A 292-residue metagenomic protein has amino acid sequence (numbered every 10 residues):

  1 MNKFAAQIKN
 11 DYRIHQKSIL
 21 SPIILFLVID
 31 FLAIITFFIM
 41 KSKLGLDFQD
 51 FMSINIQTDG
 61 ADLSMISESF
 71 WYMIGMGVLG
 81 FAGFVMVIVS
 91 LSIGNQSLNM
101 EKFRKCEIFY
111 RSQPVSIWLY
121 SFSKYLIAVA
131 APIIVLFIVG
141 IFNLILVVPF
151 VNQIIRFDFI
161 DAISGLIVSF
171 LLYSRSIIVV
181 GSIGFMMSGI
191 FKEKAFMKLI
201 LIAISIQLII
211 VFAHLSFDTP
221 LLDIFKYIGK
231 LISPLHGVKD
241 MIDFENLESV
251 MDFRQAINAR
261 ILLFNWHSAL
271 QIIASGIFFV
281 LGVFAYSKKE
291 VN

Functional and structural regions predicted by a protein language model:
M1-L27: Aromatic- and glycine-rich beta-strand/loop motifs that create alpha-glucan
L27-K41, I141-L144: Alpha-helical transmembrane segments of multi-pass membrane proteins
I34, I66-G83, F122-G189: Secretory targeting signals
F37-M73, F159-I160, S164-I167, L171-L172 (+2 more regions): Terminal transmembrane helical anchor/hairpin motif
I74-M100: Long, hydrophobic alpha-helical segments
L91-R111, Y125: Transmembrane helix boundary and interhelical loop/hinge segments in multi-pass membrane proteins
